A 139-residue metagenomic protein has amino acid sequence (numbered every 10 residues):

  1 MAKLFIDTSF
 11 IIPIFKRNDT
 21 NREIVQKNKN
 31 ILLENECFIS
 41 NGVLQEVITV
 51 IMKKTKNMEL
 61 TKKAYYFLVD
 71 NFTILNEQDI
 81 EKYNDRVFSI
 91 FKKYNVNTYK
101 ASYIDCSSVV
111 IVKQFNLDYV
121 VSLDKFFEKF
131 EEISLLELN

Functional and structural regions predicted by a protein language model:
M1-I39, K53-K63: Short, well-structured N-terminal submotif of metal-dependent ribonuclease cores
M1-K3, V109, Q114-N139: Acidic, PIN/NYN-like endoribonuclease modules and their adjacent C-terminal/linker elements
I6-D7, P13, I39-S40, A101-S102 (+2 more regions): Histidine- and aromatic-rich ligand-binding microenvironments
I11, L44, F127-E128: A generic structural signal for short hydrophobic patches within well-formed alpha-helices
N21, F67, Y83-R86: Ribonuclease/tRNase effector modules and their secretory precursors
I48-D79: Active-site-proximal, substrate-binding regions of enzyme catalytic domains and RNA-binding/basic surfaces
L75-D118: Active-site neighborhoods of divalent-metal-dependent phosphate/nucleic-acid chemistry enzymes
